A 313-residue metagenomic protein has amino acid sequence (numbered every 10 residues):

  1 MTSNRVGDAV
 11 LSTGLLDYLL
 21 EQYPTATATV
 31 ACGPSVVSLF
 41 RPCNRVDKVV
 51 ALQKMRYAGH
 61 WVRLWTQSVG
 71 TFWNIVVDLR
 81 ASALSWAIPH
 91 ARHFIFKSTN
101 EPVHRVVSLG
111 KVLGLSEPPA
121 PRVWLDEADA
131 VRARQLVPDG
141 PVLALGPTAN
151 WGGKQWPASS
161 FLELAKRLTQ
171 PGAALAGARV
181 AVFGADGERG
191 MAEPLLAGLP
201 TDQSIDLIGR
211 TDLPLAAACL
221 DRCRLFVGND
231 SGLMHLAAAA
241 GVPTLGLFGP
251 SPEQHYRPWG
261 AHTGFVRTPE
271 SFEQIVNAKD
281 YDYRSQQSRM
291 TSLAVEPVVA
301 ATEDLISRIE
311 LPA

Functional and structural regions predicted by a protein language model:
M1-A313: Catalytic machinery of carbohydrate-active enzymes, primarily nucleotide-sugar-dependent glycosyltransferases
